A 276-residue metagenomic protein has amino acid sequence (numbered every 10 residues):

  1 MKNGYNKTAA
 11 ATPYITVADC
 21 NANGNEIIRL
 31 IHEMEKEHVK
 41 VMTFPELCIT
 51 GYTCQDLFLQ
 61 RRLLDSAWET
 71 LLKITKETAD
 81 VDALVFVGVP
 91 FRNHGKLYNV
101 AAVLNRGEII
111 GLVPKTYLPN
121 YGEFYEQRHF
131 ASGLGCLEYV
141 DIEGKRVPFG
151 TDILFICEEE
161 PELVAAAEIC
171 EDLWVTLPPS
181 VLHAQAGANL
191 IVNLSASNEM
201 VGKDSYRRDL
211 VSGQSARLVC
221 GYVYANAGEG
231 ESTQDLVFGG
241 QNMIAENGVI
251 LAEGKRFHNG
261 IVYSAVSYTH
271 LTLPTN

Functional and structural regions predicted by a protein language model:
M1-L271: Enzyme catalytic cores with a strong preference for nitrogen-chemistry domains
T272-N276: A short, hydrophobic C-terminal helix/tail in secreted or cell-surface proteins
